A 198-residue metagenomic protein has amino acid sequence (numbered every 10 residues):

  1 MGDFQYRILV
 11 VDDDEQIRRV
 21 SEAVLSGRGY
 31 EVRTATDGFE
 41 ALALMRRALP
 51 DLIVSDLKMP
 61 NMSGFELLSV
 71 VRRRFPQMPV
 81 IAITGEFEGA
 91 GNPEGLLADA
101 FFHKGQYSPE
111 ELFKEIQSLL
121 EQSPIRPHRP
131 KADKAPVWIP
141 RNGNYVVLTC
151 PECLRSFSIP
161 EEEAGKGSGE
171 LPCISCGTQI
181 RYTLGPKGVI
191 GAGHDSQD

Functional and structural regions predicted by a protein language model:
D12: Conserved acidic carboxylate
E15-R33: Two-component/phosphorelay signaling modules centered on CheY-like receiver
T34-A43, G64: Helix N-cap/capping motif at the beta->alpha junctions
D56: Active-site residues of response regulator receiver
M59: Receiver (REC) domain active-site loop signature in two-component systems and cognate sites in sensor histidine kinases
F65-P76: Short amphipathic alpha-helix used as the core "switch/output" element in two-component signaling
E66, T84-K114: Alpha4 helix (beta4-alpha4-beta5 surface) of REC/receiver domains from two-component response regulators
K114, E121-P172, R181, P186-G188: CheY-like receiver
